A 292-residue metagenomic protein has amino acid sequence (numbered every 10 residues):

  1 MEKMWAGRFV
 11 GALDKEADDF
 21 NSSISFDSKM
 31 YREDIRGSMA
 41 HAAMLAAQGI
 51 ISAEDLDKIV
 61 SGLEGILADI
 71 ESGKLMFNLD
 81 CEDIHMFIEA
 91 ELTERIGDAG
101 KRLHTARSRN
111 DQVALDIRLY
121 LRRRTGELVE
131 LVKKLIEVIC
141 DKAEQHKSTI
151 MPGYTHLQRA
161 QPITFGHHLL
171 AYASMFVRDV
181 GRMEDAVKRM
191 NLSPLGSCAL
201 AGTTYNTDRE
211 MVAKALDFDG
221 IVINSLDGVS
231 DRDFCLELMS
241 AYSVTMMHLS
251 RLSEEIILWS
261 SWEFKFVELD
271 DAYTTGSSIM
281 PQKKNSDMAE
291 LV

Functional and structural regions predicted by a protein language model:
M1-G202, T207-K214, G276, D287-L291: A helix-coil-helix interface module used to build multimeric assemblies and to scaffold catalytic/cofactor sites
Q145, R182-D185, R189, F218-V222 (+2 more regions): Conserved helix-loop functional segments at active or binding sites
T204-Y205, F218, R251, A272: Solvent-exposed alpha-helices and their adjacent loops that cap or buttress functional pockets in soluble metabolic
R209-R232: Active-site-adjacent "gating/activation" loops or surface patches in catalytic cores
F234-E268, Y273-V292: A conserved active-site cap/scaffold subdomain adjacent to cofactor or substrate pockets
